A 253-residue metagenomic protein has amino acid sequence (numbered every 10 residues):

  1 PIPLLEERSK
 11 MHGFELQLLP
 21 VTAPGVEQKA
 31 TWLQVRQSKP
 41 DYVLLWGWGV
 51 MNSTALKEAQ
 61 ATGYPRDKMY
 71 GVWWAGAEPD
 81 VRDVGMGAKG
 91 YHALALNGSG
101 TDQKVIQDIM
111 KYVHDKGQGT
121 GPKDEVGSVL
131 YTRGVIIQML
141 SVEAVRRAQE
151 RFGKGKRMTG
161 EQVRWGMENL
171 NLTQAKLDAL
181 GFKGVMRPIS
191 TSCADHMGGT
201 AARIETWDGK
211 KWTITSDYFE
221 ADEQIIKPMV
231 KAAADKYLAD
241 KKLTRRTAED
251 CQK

Functional and structural regions predicted by a protein language model:
P1-T62, G100-Q107: Extracellular/periplasmic Venus flytrap/periplasmic-binding protein
L5, L18, V129-I137, A144: Charge-patterned, long linear interaction tracts outside catalytic cores
E6-F14, R36-P40, K57-Y64, H114-Q118 (+2 more regions): Sec-exported extracytoplasmic/periplasmic mature domains
Q17-P20, Y42-G47, D67-W73, G90-L94 (+1 more regions): Structural recognition of the beta-strand scaffold that forms the well-ordered cores of secreted hydrolase catalytic
R36-S38, A61-P65, V84-G87, R157 (+1 more regions): Extracellular/periplasmic catalytic domains that process cell-envelope and extracellular macromolecules
E58-Q138, Y218-F219, A233: Extracellular/periplasmic periplasmic-binding protein-like sensory domains
T120-Y131, V142-S216: Segments of small-molecule ligand-sensing domains
Q162, M167-A175, T206-K253: Conserved C-terminal helix/tail region of periplasmic/extracytoplasmic solute-binding proteins
